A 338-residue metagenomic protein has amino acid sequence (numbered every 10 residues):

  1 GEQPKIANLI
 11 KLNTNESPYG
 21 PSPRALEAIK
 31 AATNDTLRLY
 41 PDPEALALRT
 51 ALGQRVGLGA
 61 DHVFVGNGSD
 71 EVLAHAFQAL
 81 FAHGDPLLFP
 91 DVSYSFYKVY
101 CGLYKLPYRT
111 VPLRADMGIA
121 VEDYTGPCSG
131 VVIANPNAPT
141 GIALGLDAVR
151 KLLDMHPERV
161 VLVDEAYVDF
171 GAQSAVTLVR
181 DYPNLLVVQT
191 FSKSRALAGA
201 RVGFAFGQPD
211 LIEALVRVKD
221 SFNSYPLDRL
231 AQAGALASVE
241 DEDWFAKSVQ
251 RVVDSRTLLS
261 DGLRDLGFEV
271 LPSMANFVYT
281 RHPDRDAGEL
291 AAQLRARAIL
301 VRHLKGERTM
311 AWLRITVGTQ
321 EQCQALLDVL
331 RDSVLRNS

Functional and structural regions predicted by a protein language model:
G1-L39, G126-P127: N-terminal "arm"/small-domain region of PLP-dependent enzymes with the aminotransferase-like
S22, N184-R264, F268-L271: PLP-dependent aminotransferase class I/II
T36, L46-P86, Y104, D284: Phosphate-binding glycine-rich loop
H62, A74-D116, E122-D123: PLP-dependent aspartate aminotransferase-fold enzymes
R109, L113-D169: Active-site phosphate-binding strand-loop segment of PLP-dependent enzymes
D147, A292-R297, R302, G306-S338: PLP-dependent enzyme catalytic core of the Aspartate aminotransferase-like
V252-V253, D265-R297, L313: Conserved PLP-binding catalytic core of the aspartate aminotransferase-like
